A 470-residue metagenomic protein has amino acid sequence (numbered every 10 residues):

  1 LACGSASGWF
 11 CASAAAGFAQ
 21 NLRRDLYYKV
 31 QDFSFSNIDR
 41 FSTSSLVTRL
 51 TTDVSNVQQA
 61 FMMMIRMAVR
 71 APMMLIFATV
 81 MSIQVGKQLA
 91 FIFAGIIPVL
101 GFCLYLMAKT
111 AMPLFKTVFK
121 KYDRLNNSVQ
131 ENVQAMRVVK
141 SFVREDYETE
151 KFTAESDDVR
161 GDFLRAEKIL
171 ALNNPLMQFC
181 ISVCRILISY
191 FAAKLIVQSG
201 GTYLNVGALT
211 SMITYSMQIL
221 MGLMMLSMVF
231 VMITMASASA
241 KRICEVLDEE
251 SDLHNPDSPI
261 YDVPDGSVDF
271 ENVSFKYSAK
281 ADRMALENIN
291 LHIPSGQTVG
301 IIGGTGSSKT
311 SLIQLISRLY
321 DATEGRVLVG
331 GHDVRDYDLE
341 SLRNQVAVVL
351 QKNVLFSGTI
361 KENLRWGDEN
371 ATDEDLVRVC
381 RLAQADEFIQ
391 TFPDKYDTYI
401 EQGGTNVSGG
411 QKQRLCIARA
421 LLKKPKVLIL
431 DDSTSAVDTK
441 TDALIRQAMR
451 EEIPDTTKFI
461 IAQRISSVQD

Functional and structural regions predicted by a protein language model:
L1-A19, D39, I92, C103 (+1 more regions): Transmembrane-helix motif of ABC transporter permease domains
W9-G17, N21, Q84, F102-R124 (+1 more regions): Cytoplasmic juxtamembrane "membrane-exit" helices immediately C-terminal to transmembrane segments
F10-A12, A16, R24-T48, T52-V54 (+5 more regions): Short intracellular "coupling" helices and adjacent cytoplasmic loop segments at the cytosolic face of multi-pass
D25, K29, S45, R49 (+8 more regions): Alpha-helical transmission elements in cytosolic ATPase-linked domains
L26, V30, L50-D53, A111 (+15 more regions): Hydrophobic/aromatic residues within transmembrane alpha-helices of membrane transport systems, especially the TMDs
D32-S36, T52-F61, I65, V69 (+6 more regions): An intracellular "coupling" helix at the cytosolic face of ABC transporter transmembrane type-1 domains
F77, M81-P98, L104, R165-R242 (+1 more regions): Helix-loop-helix
Y261-D470: ABC-type nucleotide-binding domain
